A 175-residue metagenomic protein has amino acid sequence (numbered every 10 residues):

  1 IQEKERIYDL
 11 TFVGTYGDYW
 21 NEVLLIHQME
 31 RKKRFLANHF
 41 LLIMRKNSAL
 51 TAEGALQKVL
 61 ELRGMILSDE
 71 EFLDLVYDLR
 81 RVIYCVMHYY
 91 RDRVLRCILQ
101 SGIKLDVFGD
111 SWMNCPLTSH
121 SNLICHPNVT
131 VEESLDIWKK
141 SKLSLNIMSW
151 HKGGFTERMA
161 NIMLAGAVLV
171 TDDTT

Functional and structural regions predicted by a protein language model:
I1, C85, D110-T175: Catalytic binding pocket for nucleotide-activated donors in carbohydrate/polymer assembly enzymes
I1-N21: Conserved, well-structured beta-alpha core segment at the onset of a catalytic domain
E3, I98-Q100, D136: Generic structural signal for beta-strand residues in well-ordered domains
D9-G14, K104-D110, N146, T171: A structural signal for short, well-ordered beta-strand segments and their strand-loop junctions that often border
L10, I98, I162: Conserved hydrophobic/aromatic pocket- or pore-lining residues that grip, position, or stack substrates in active sites
L10-V13, G54-L62, K152-T156, T171-T175: A general structural signal for short secondary-structure boundary/capping elements
G17-D92, C97, S101-I103, F108: Extended, charge-rich helix/loop segments that form flexible, surface "patches" used to engage negatively charged
